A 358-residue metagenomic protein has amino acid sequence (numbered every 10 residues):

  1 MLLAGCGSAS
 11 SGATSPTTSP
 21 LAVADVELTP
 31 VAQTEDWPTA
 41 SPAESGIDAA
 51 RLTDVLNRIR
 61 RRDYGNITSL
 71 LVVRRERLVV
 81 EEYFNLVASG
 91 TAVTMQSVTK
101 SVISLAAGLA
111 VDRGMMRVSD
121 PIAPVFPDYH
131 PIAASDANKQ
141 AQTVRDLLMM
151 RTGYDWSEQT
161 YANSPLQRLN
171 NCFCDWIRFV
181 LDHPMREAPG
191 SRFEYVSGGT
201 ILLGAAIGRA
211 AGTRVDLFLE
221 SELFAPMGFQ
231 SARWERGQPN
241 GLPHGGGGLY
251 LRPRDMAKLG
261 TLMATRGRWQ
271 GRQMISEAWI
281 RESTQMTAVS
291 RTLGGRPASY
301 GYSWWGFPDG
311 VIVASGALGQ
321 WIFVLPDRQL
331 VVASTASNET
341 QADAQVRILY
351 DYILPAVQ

Functional and structural regions predicted by a protein language model:
L3-G5: C-terminal motif of bacterial Sec signal peptides marking the signal peptidase cleavage site
G7-S10: Bacterial signal peptide processing site
P20-A22, V311-Q358: Structured C-terminal helix/loop/strand segments within mature extracytoplasmic catalytic/sensor domains
N57-V87, F323, Q329-A333: A short, well-structured edge-of-sheet supersecondary motif
E76, V93-S119, L147, L203-I207 (+1 more regions): Active-site SXXK
R113-Y154, D182-P184, A210-G247, L251: Active-site helix/loop module of the DD-peptidase/beta-lactamase fold, centered on the serine-lysine SxxK catalytic
G199-A206, G247-R268, Q320-A336: Active-site-proximal alpha-helical segments within enzyme catalytic domains
Q230-R233, I280-V331: Active-site Gly/Thr loop motif
